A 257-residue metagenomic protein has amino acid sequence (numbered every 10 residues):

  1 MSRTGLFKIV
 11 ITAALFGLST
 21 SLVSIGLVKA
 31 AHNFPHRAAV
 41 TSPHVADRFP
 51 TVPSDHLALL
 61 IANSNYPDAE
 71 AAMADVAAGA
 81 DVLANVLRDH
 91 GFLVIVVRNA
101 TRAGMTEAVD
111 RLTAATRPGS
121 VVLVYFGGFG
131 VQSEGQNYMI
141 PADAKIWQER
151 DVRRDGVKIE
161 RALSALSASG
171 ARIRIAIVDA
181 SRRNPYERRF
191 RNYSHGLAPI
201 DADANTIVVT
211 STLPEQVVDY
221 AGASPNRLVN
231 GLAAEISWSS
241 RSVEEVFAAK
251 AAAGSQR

Functional and structural regions predicted by a protein language model:
S2-Y138, K145-I146, R188, V209 (+1 more regions): Boundary/activation segment at the start of structured domains
V40, F247-Q256: An often Trp-containing, charged/polar helix-loop segment at the C-terminal end of enzyme catalytic cores
L60-N65, T212-P214, G231-W238: Cell-envelope and extracellular/periplasmic
A84, A162-L166, L197-A198: Short amphipathic alpha-helical segments and helix-helix/interface helices
H90, G135, G170, A202-A204: Short, structured coil segments at secondary-structure junctions
G91-V94, I236, S240, G254: Short amphipathic alpha-helical interaction patches enriched in hydrophobic/aromatic residues with interspersed Lys/Arg
G104-G127, V131-R189, P225-L228, A233 (+1 more regions): Caspase-like (clan CD) cysteine peptidase catalytic core
I175-A223, N230: Extracellular S/T/G-rich loop segment that most often corresponds to the catalytic His/Ser-adjacent loop
